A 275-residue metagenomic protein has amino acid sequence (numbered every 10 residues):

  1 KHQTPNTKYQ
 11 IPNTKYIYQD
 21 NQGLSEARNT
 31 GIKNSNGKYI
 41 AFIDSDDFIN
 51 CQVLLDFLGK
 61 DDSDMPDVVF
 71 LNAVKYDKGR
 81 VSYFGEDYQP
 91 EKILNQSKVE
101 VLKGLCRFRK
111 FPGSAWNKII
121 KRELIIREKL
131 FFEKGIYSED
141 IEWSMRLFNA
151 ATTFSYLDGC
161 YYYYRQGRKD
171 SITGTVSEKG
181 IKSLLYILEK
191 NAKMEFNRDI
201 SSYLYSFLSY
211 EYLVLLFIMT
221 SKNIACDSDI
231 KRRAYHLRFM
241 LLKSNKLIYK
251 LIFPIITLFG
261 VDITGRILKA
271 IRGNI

Functional and structural regions predicted by a protein language model:
K1-Y18: Acidic donor-binding segment of Leloir-type glycosyltransferases
Q19-S35: Glycine-rich, basic loop-to-helix element that forms the pyrophosphate-binding segment of sugar-nucleotide handling
L24-R28, S45-S155, Y162-E178: Donor-binding/catalytic cores of nucleotide-activated saccharide and glycerol-phosphate transferases/polymerases
R28, S209-Y212: TPR repeat positional signature
I40: Short aromatic/hydrophobic "clamp" motif used to bind/position activated sugar donors
G159-R168, G174-D199, V214-L241: Catalytic core of nucleotide-sugar-dependent glycosyltransferases
D199-F207: All-alpha amphipathic helical-bundle segments outside canonical DNA-binding/catalytic cores that form hydrophobic
S221-I275: Membrane-interface aromatic/basic loop that binds lipid-linked glycans or pyrophosphate carriers, typified by
